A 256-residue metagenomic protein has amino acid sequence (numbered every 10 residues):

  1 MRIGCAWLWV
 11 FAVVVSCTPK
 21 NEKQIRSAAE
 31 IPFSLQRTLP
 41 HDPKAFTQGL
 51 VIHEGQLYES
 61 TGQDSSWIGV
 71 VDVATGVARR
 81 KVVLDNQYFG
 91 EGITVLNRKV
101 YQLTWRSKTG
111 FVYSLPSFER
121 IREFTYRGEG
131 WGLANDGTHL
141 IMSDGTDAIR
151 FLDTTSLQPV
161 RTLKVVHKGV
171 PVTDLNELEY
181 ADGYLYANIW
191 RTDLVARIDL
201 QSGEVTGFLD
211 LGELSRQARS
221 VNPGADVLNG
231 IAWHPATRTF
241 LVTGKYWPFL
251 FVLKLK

Functional and structural regions predicted by a protein language model:
V14-S16: C-terminal motif of bacterial Sec signal peptides marking the signal peptidase cleavage site
Q24-P43, A74-G76: A short helix->beta-strand "capping" segment at the edge of beta-propeller domains
L35-P40, V77-V83, E119-F124, R161-V170 (+2 more regions): A short beta-strand motif characteristic of beta-propeller blades
Q36-W67, V82-V83, Q87-T94, G244-Y246: Beta-strand-rich domains and repeat architectures in extracellular enzymes and scaffolds, especially beta-propellers
P43-E54, N86-N97, Y126-G137, S143 (+2 more regions): Beta-rich, blade/repeat-based domains predominating in secreted/periplasmic proteins but also intracellular
Y58-D64, V100-S107, M142-T146, A187-R191 (+1 more regions): Conserved beta-strand positions in repeat-built beta-propeller and related beta-rich domains
D72-G76, S114-F118, T154-L157, D199-G203 (+1 more regions): Short loop/turn segments that connect beta-strands within beta-propeller blades
G76-V112, R120-G130: Blade-loop segments of beta-propeller domains
